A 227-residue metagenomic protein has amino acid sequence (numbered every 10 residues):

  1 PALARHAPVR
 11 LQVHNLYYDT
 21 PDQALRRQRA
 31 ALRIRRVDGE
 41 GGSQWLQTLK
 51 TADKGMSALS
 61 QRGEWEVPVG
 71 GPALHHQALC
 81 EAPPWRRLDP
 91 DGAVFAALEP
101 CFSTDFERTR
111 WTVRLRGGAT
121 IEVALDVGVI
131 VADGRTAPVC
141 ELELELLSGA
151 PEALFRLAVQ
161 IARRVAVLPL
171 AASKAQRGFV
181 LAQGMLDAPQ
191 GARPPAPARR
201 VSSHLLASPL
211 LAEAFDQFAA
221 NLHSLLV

Functional and structural regions predicted by a protein language model:
P1-V227: Phosphate-end processing signature that detects enzymes handling 5′-triphosphorylated RNA and polyphosphate
